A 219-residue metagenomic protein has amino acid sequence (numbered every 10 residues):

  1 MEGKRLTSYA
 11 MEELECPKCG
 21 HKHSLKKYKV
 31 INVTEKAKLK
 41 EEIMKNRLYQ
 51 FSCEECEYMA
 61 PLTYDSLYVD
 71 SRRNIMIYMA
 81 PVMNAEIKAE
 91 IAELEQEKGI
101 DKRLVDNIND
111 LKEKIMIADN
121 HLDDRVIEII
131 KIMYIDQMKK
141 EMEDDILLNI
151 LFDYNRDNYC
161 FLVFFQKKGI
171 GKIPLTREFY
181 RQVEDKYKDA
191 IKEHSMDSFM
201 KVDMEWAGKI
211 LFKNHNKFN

Functional and structural regions predicted by a protein language model:
M1-V82: N-terminal cysteine/histidine-rich coordination modules
E2-S8, G208-N219: Short acidic DE-rich linear segments
H21-H23, H121, H194, H215: Histidine (H) residue identity feature
R73-K209: Long, contiguous alpha-helical scaffold regions
